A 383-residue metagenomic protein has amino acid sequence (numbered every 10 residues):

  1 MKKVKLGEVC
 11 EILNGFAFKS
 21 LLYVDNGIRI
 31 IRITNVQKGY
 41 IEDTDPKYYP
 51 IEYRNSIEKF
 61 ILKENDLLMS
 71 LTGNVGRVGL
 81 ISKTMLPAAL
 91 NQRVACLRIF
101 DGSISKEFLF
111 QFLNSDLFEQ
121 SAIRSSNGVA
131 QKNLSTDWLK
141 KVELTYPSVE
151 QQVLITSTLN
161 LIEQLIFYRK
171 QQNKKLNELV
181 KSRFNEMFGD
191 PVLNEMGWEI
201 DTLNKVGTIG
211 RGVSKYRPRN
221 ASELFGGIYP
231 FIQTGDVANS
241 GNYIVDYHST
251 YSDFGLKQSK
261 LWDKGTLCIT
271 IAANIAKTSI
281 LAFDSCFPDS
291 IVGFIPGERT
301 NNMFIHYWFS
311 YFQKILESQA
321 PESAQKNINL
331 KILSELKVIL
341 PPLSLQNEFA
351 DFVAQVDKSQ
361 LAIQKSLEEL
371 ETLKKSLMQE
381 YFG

Functional and structural regions predicted by a protein language model:
M1-G15, K141-T156, Q171-S214, E335-N347 (+2 more regions): Non-catalytic DNA-recognition/assembly elements of restriction-modification systems
G7-S20, T34-E64, N204-S222, G235-K264: Sequence-specific dsDNA recognition surfaces
K19-N26, R124-S125, M196-I200, Y216-E223 (+1 more regions): Short coil/turn segments at secondary-structure boundaries
R32, E52-N114, Q233-T234, H248-S310: A short beta-sheet element
P87-A95, I104-E107, N127-E150, I271-N274 (+2 more regions): A short glycine-rich beta-alpha junction/loop motif
L165-K170: Contiguous mid-protein beta-loop-alpha structural module that forms a pocket-lining wall or clamp of enzyme active
